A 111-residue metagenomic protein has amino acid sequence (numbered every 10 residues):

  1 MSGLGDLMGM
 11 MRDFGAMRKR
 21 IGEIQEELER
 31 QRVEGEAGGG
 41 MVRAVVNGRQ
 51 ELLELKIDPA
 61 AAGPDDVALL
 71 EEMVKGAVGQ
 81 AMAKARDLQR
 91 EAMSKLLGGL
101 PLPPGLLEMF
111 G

Functional and structural regions predicted by a protein language model:
M1-E29, E34, K84-G111: Long amphipathic alpha-helical segments used for membrane anchoring, targeting, substrate engagement, or oligomerization
L4-L7, V67, E71: Short, structured helix-loop boundary elements
F14, Q50, V74: Residue-level signature of catalytic and energy-coupling elements of molecular machines, predominantly ATP/GTP-dependent
E26, A37, I57-P59: Short, conserved catalytic or interaction motifs in soluble domains
E36-L53: N-terminal intrinsically disordered, cationic/polar leader segments that include organellar targeting peptides
V45, K56, P101: Conserved beta-strand segments that form the floor/walls of ligand-binding pockets within enzyme and binding domains
L55-L70: A short interface-forming secondary-structure element
M73, A77-A85: Stable alpha-helical structural segments in soluble proteins, enriched in small hydrophobic residues
